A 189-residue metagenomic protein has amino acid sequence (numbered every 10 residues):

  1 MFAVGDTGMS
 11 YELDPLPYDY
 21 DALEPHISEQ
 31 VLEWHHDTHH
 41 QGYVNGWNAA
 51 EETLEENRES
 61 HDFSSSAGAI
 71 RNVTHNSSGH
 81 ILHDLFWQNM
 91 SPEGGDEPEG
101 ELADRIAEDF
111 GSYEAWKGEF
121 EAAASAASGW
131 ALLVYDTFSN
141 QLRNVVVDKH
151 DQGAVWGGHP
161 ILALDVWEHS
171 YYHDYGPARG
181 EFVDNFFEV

Functional and structural regions predicted by a protein language model:
F2-V189: Feature for soluble, non-membrane regions of globular proteins
